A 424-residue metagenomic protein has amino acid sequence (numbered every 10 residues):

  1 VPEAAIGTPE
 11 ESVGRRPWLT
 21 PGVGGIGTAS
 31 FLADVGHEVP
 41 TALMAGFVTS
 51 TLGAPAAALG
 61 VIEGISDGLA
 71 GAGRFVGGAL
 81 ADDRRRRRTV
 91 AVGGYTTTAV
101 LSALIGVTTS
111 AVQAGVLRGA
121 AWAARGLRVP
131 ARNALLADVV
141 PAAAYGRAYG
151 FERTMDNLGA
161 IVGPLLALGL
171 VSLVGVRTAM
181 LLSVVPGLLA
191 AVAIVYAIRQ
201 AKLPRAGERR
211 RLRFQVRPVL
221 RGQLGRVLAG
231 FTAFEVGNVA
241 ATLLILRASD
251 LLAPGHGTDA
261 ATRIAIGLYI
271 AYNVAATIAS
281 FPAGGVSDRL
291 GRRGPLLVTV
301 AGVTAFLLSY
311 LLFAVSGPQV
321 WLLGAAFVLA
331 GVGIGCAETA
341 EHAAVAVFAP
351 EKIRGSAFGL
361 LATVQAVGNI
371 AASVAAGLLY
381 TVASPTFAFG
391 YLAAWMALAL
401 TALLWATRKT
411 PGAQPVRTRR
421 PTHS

Functional and structural regions predicted by a protein language model:
P2-T20, R199-G230: Juxtamembrane intracellular "pre-TM" segments in multi-pass secondary transporters
V13-D67, L224-A265: Helix-loop boundary and gating motifs at the non-cytosolic
G46-T51, V162-M180, A371-F387: Transmembrane alpha-helix termini and helix-breaking/packing motifs in multi-pass membrane transporters
G73-R85, V171, I278-R292, Y380: Helix-to-loop junctions at the C-terminal end of transmembrane segments in multipass secondary transporters
D83-Y95, R289-V303: Cytoplasmic membrane-interface "Motif A"-like loop-to-helix N-cap segments of 12-TM Major Facilitator Superfamily
T96-T109, T304-P318: C-terminal ends and interior cores of transmembrane alpha-helices in multi-pass membrane transporters/permeases
L127-V140, C336-A349: Intracellular juxtamembrane helix-capping segments at the cytosolic ends of symmetry-related transmembrane helices
T178-Y196, F389-W405: Symmetry-related core transmembrane helices of the 12-TM Major Facilitator Superfamily/SLC fold
